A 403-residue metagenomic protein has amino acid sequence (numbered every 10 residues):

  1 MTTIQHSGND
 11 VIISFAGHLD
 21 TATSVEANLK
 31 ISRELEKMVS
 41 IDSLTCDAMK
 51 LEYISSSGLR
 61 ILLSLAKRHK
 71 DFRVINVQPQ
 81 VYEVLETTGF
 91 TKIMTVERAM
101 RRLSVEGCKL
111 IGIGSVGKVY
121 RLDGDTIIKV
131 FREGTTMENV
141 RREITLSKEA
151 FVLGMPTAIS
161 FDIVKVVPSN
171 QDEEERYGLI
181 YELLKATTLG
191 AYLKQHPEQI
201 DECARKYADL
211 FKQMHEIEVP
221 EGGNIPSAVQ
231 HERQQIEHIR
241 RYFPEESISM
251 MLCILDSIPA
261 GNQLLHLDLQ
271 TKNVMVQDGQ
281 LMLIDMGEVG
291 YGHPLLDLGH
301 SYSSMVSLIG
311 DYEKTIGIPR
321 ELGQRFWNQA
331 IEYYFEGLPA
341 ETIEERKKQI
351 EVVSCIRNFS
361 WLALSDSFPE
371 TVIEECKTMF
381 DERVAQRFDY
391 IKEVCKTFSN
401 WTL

Functional and structural regions predicted by a protein language model:
M1-S14: Short beta-strand/loop segment at the start of cytosolic alpha/beta domains
H18-M94: Amphipathic alpha-helical interaction surfaces in cytosolic regulatory modules
R102-L110: Conserved N-terminal boundary motif of the eukaryotic protein kinase catalytic domain
K109-G222, P259: ATP-binding pocket architecture of kinase catalytic cores
K165, E216-L267, T271, Q277 (+2 more regions): An alpha-helical support segment within catalytic cores of ATP-dependent transferases
V274-L298: Catalytic activation segment of kinase domains across protein kinase-like and atypical kinase folds
L298-L338, S354-T371: Active-site activation/catalytic loop segments of kinase-like enzymes and analogous catalytic loops in related
E341, R357-L403: ATP/Mg2+ or Mg2+-diphosphate-binding catalytic cores that bind nucleotide phosphates or diphosphates via glycine-rich
